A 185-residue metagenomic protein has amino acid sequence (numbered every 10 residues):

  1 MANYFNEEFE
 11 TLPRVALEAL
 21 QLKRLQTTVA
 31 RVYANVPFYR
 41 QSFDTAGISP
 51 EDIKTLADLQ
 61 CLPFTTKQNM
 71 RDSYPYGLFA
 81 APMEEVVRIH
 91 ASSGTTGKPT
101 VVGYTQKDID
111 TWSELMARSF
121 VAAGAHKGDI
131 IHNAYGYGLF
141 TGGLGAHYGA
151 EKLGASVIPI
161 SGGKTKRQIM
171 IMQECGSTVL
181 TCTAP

Functional and structural regions predicted by a protein language model:
M1-A91, T96-E114, R118-A122: Nucleotide 5′-phosphate-binding alpha/beta core
V36-P37, G162, A184-P185: Alpha-helix N-cap/helix-start capping motif
D58, Y135, K164-K166: Positions that flank functional sites
Y104, I160-S161: Short beta->alpha connector loops at strand-helix junctions that form conserved, small/polar/Pro-enriched
I109, G136-G138, P185: Short glycine-enriched loops at secondary-structure junctions
S113-I130, K164-S177: Conserved ATP-dependent adenylate/AMP-binding module captured primarily in the ANL superfamily
V121-V157: Conserved AMP-binding loop of ANL adenylate-forming enzymes
S177-P185: Adenylate-forming
